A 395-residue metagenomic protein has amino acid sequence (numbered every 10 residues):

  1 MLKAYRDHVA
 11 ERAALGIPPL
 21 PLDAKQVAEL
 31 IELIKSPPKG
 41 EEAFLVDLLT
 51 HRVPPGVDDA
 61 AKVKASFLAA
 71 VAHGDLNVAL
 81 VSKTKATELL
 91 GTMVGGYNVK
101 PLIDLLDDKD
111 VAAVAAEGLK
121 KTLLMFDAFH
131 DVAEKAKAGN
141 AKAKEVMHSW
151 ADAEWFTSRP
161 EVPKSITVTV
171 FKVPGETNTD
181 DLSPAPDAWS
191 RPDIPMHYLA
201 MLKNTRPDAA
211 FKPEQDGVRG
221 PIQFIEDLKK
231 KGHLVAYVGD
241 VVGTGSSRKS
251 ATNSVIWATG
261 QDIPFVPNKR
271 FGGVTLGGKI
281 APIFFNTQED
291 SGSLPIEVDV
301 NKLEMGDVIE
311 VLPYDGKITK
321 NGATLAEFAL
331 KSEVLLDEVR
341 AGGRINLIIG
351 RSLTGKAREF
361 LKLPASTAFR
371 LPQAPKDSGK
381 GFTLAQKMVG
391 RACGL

Functional and structural regions predicted by a protein language model:
L2-I31, S36, L335-V339, R344-I348: Amphipathic alpha-helical packing elements
Y5-K25, D108-K109, K121, K380-A392: Short, solvent-exposed linear motifs at loop/edge-of-secondary-structure regions
A10-A14, I31-K35, V46-V53, D187 (+4 more regions): Short amphipathic alpha-helical segments enriched in leucine
L20, E42-D59, H73, L80-G95 (+3 more regions): Structural detector for internal amphipathic alpha-helices that build alpha-solenoid repeat scaffolds
A24-E32, P55-G74, M93-D107, M125-A136: Amphipathic alpha-helical scaffolding segments comprising HEAT/armadillo-like alpha-solenoid repeats
E29, K85-A86, G220-F224: Well-ordered alpha-helical segments embedded in enzymatic catalytic cores
P38, V78-A79, D107-V111, N140: Short inter-helical turns and helix N-cap capping residues of alpha-solenoid HEAT/ARM repeat scaffolds
N98, L102, V114-L395: Fe-S-dependent hydro-lyases/dehydratases of central metabolism
